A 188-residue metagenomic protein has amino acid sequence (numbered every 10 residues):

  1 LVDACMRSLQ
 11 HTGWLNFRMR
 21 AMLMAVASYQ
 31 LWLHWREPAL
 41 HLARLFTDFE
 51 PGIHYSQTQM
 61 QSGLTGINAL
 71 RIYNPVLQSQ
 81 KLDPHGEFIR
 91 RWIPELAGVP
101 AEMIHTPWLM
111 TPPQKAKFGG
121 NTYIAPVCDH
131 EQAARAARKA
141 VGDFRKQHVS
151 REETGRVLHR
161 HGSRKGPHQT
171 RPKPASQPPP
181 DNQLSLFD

Functional and structural regions predicted by a protein language model:
L1-D188: C-terminal catalytic domain of photolyase/cryptochrome flavoproteins, centering on the FAD-binding pocket
